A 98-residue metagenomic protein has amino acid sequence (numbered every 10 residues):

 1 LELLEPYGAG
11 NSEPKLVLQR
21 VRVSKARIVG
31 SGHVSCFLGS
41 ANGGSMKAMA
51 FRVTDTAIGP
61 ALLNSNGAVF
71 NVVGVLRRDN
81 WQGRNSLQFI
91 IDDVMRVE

Functional and structural regions predicted by a protein language model:
L1-E98: Acidic, two-metal ion nucleic-acid-processing modules in DNA metabolism proteins
